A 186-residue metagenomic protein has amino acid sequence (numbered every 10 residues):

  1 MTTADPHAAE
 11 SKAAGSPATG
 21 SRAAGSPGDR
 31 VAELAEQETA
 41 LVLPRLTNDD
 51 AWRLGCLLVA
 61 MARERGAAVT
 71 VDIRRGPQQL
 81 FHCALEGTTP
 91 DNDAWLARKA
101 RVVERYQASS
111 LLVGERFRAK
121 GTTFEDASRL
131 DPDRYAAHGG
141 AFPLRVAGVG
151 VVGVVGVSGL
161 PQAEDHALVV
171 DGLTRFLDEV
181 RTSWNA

Functional and structural regions predicted by a protein language model:
T2-A13, P17-T89: Intrinsically disordered, low-complexity terminal regulatory regions
A24-A35, H138, F142, V146 (+1 more regions): N-proximal short alpha-helices
N48-W52, F117-D126, D178-W184: Short, positively charged
E64-R65, A147-G148, R175-R181: Secondary-structure boundary elements
R65-S128: Structured interaction and signal-relay segments at domain junctions
A68, G159, E179-S183: Generic macromolecular interface patches on structured domains
E104-Q107, H166-A186: Short, solvent-exposed cationic patches
S128-T174: Extended hydrophobic
